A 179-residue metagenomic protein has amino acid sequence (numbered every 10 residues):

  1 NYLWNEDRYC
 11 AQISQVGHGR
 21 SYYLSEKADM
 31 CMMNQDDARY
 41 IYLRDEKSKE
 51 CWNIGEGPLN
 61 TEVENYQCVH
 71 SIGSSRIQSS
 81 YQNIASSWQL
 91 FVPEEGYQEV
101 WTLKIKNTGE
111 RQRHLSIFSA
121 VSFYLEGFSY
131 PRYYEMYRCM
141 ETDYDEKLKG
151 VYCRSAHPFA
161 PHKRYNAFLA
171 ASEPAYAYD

Functional and structural regions predicted by a protein language model:
N1-D179: Anionic coordination/interaction segments
